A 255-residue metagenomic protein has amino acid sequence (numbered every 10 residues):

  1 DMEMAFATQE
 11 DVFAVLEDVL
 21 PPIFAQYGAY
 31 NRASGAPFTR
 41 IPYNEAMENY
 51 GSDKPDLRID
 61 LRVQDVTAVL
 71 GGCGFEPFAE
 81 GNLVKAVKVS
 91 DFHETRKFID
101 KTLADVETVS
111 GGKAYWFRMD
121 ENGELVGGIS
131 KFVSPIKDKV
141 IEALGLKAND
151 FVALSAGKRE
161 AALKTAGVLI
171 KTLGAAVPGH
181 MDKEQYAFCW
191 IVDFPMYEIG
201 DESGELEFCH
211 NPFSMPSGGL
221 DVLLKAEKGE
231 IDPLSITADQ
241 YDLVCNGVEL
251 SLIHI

Functional and structural regions predicted by a protein language model:
D1-L252: Class II aminoacyl-tRNA synthetase catalytic cores and aaRS-like
